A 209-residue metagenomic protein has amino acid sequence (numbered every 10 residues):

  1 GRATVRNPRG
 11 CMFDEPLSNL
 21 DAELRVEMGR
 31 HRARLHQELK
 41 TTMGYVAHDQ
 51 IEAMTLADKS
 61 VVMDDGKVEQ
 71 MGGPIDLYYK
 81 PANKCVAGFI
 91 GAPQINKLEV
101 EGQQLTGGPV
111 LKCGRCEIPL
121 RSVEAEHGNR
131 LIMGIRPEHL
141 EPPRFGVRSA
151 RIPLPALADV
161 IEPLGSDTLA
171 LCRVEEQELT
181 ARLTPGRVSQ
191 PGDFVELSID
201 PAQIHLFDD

Functional and structural regions predicted by a protein language model:
G1-C85: ABC ATPase nucleotide-binding domains
A22, I135-R136, G165: DNA-recognition element of transcription regulators
G73, C85, E99-E101, P155-D159: Residues located in well-ordered beta-strands
K80-G102, G134, D200: C-terminal boundary and immediately downstream tail of ABC-type ATPase nucleotide-binding domains
L105-G108, I161-D167: Short, conserved beta-turn/loop elements at beta-strand boundaries and strand-helix junctions
G108-V160, E178, R187-D209: Glycine/charge-rich catalytic "coupling/switch" loops of P-loop NTPases
